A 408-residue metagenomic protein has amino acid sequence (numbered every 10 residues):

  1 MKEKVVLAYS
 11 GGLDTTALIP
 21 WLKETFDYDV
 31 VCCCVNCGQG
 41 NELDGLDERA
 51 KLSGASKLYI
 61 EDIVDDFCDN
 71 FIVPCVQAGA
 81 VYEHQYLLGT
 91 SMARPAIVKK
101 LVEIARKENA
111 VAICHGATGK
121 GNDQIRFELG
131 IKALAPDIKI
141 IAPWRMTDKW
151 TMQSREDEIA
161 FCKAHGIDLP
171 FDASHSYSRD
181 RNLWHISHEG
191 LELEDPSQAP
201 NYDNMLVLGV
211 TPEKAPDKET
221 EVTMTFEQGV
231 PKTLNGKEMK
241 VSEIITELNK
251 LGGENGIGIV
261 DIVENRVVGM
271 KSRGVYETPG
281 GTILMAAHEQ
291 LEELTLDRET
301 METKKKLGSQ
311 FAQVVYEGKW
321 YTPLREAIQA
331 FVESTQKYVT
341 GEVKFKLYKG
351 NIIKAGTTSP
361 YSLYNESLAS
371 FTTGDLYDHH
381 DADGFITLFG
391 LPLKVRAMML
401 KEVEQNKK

Functional and structural regions predicted by a protein language model:
K2-K408: Nucleotide-activated chemistry modules centered on ATP-dependent adenylation/adenylyltransferase
